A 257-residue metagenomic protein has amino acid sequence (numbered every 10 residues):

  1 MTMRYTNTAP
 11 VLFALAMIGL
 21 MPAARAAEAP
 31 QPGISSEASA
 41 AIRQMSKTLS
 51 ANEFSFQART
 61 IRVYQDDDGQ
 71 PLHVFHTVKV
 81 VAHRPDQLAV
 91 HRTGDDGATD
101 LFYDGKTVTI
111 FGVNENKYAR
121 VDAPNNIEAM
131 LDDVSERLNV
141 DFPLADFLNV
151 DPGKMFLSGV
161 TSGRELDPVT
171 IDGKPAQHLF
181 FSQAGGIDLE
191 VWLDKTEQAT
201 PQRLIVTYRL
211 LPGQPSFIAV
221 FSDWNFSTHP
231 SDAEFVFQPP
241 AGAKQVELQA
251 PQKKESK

Functional and structural regions predicted by a protein language model:
T2-L12: Bacterial N-terminal signal peptides that target proteins for export
P10-L20: Bacterial N-terminal signal peptides
P22-A26: Sec/Tat signal peptide C-region and signal peptidase I cleavage site
G33-A38, R43, R59, T109-I110 (+2 more regions): Gly/Pro-enriched, hydrophobic low-complexity segments that function as extracytoplasmic propeptides/linkers
G33-K117: N-terminal mature ectodomain segment of secretory-pathway/periplasmic proteins
F56, I110-D146: Acidic/charged, solvent-exposed loop-and-adjacent secondary-structure segments enriched in E/D, K/R, S/T, and G/P
V134-R164, F235-P239, Q252: Surface-exposed, charged, gly/pro-rich loop-and-adjacent secondary-structure segments at domain edges
K254-K257: Short, solvent-exposed mixed-charge patches
